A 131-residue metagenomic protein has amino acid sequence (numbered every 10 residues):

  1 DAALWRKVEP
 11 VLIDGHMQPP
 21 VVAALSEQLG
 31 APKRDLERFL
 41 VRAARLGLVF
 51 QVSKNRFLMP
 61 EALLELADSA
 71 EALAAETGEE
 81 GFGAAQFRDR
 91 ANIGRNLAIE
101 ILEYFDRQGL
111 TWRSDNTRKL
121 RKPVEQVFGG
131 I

Functional and structural regions predicted by a protein language model:
D1-I131: C-terminal non-catalytic scaffold/interaction domains in large multidomain proteins
